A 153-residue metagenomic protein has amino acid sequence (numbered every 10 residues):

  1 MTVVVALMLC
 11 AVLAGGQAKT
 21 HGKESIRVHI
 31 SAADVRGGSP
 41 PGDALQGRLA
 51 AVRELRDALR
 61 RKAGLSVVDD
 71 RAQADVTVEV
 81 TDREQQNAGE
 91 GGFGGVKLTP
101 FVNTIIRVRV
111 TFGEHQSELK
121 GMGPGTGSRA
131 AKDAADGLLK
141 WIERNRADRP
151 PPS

Functional and structural regions predicted by a protein language model:
T2, R48, G127-A131: Intrinsic-disorder-associated interaction segments
T2-V12: Bacterial N-terminal signal peptides
C10-G64, D82-Q85, R109-P124, E143-S153: A structural "domain/chain start" motif
H21-G22, R71-A72, P100-V102: Extracellular/periplasmic catalytic domains that process cell-envelope and extracellular macromolecules
R27, D75-T77: Residues at or immediately flanking beta-strands
L49-R56, D75, A131-L139: Extracytoplasmic/secreted envelope proteins and their assembly/folding machinery, especially bacterial periplasmic
G64-A74: Short acidic low-complexity segments
E79-R144: Amphipathic beta-strand/beta-sheet edge segments enriched in Tyr/Trp
